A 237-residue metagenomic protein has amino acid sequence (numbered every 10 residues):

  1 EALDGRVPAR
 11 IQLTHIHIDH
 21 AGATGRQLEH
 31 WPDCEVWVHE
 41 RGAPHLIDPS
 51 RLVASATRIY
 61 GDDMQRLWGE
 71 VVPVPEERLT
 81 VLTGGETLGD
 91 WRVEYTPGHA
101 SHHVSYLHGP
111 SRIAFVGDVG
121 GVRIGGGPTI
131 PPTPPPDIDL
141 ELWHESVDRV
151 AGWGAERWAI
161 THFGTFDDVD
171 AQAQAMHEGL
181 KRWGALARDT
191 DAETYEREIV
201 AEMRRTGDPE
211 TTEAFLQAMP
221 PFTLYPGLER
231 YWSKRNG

Functional and structural regions predicted by a protein language model:
E1-I11: Pre-active-site segment of Zn-dependent metallo-hydrolases
A9-D19: Metallo-beta-lactamase
H15, V36, A56, T96 (+2 more regions): Divalent metal-coordination and catalytic microenvironments
G22-W31: Metal-dependent catalytic neighborhoods of phosphoester/phosphodiester hydrolases
L46-E94, V147: Metallo-beta-lactamase
Y95, S101-D170: Metallo-beta-lactamase
V169-E178: Histidine/acidic-residue-rich catalytic or RNA/ligand-binding cores of hydrolases and nuclease-related proteins
L186-G237: C-terminal regulatory/interaction regions
